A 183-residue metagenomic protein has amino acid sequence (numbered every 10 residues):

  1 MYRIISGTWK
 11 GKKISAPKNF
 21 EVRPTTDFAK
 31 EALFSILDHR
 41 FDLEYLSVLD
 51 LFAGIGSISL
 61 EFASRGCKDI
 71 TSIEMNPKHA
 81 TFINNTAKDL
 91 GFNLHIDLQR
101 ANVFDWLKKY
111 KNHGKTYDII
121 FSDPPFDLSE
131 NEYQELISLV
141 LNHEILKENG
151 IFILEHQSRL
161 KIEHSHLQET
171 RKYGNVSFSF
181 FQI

Functional and structural regions predicted by a protein language model:
M1-I183: Class I S-adenosyl-L-methionine-dependent methyltransferase catalytic core
